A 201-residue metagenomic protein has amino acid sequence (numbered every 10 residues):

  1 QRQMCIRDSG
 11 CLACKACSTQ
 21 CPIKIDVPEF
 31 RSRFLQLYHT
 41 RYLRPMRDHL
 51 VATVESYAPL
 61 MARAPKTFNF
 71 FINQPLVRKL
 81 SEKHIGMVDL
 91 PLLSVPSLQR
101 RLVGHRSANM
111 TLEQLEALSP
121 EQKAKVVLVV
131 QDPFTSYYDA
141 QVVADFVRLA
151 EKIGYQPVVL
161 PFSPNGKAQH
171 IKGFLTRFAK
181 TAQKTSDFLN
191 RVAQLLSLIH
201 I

Functional and structural regions predicted by a protein language model:
Q1, H49-K123: Intrinsic disorder at enzyme termini
R2, C14-C17: Twin-arginine (Tat) signal peptide motif
R2-I6, I201: Short, small-residue-biased leader/transition segments that mark boundaries at the very start of proteins
Q3, P45-R47, Q156, L160: Flexible, glycine/charged-enriched surface loops at secondary-structure junctions
S9-L12, T19, P28, S32 (+8 more regions): Feature representing long, continuous alpha-helical segments
A16-M61, L198: Terminal amphipathic helices with adjacent charged low-complexity linkers/tails
I25, E29, F34, Y38-Y42 (+5 more regions): A generic secondary-structure signal for well-formed alpha-helical elements
V126-I199: Cofactor-cradling patches in redox/metallo enzymes
